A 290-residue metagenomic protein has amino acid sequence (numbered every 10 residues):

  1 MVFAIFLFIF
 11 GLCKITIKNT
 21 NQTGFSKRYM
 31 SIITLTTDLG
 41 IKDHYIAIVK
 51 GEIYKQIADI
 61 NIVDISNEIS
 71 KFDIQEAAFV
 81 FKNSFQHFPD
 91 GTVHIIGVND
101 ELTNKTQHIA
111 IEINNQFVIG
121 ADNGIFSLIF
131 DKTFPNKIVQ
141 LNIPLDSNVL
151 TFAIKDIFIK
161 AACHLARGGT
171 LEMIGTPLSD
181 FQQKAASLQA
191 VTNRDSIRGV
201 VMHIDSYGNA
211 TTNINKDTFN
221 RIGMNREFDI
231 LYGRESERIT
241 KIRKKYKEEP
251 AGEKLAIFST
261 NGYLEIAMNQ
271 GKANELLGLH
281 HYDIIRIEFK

Functional and structural regions predicted by a protein language model:
M1-G11: Hydrophobic alpha-helical signal peptides and transmembrane signal-/tail-anchor segments that drive secretory-pathway
I9-T20, S26: Short, positively charged and aromatic/hydrophobic N-terminal segments
R28-K105: N-terminal glycine-/serine-/threonine-rich phosphate-binding loop
S31-T34, I60-V63, T92-I95, H108-A110 (+10 more regions): Structural motif
Q56, D73-A77, H87-G91, I96-V98 (+1 more regions): Active-site histidine-anchored catalytic micro-motif
Q56-D59, S84-F88, K132, H164-E172: Change "in soluble alpha/beta enzymes" to "in soluble alpha/beta proteins
V149-N215, G223: Anionic-ligand-binding alpha/beta catalytic cores of soluble enzymes and soluble regulatory domains that recognize
N213-I214, T218-L277: A conserved acidic, glycine/proline-rich C-terminal tail/linker
